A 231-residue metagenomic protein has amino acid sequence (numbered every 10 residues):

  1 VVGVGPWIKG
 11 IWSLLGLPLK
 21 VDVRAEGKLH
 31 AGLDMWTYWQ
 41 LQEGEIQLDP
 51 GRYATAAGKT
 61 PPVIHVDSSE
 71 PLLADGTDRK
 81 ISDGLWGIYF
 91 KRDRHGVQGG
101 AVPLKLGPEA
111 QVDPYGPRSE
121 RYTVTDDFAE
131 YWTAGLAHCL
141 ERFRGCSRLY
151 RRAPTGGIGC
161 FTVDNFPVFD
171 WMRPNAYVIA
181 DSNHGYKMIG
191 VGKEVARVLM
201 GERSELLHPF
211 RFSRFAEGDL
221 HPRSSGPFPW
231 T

Functional and structural regions predicted by a protein language model:
V1, F90-K91, C139, F169: Generic structural signal for nonpolar/small residues that stabilize regular secondary structure
V2-T123, G145: Flavin-dependent oxidoreductases
K105, E109-R118, T123-T231: C-terminal catalytic lobe of FAD-dependent flavoproteins
